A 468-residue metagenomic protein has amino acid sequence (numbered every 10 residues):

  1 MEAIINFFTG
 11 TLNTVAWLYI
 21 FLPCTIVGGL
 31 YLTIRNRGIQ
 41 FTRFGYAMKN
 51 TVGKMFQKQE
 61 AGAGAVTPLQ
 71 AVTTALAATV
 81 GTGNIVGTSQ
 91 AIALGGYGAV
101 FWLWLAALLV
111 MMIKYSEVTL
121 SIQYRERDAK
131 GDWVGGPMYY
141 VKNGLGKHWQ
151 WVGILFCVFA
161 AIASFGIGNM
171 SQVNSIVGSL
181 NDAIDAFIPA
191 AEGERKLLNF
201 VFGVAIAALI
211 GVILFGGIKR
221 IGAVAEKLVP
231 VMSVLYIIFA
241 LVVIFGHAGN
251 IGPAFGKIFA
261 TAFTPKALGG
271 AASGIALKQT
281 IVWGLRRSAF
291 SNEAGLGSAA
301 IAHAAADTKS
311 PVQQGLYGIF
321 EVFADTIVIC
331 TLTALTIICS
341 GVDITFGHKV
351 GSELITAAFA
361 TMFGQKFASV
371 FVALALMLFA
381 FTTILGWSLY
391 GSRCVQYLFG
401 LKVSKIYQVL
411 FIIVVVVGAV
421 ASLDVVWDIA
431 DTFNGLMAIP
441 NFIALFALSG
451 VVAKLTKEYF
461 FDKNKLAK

Functional and structural regions predicted by a protein language model:
M1-T82, I92-A99, V110, V416 (+1 more regions): N-terminal alpha-helical transmembrane segments of multi-pass membrane transport and channel/translocase proteins
I4-I5, R35-Q40, G83-T88, G166-I176 (+6 more regions): Transmembrane helix-loop junctions in multi-pass membrane proteins
L22-V27, G153-V158, I184-I218, V234-Y236 (+2 more regions): Transmembrane alpha-helical segments of multi-pass small-molecule transport proteins
C24-Y31, R35, I39-M48, V173-L180 (+4 more regions): Membrane-interface loop-to-helix entry segments
L32-T33, A106-G131, M138, K142-N174 (+2 more regions): Helix-loop-helix module between adjacent transmembrane segments
G38-V66, Q90-V100, M112-G146, D343-F363 (+2 more regions): Flexible loop linkers connecting adjacent transmembrane helices in multi-pass alpha-helical membrane transporters
Q59-L94, L120-M138, K142-G144, L155-A161 (+1 more regions): Alpha-helical membrane segments and immediately flanking helix-loop junctions that form or couple to the substrate/ion
Y115-R125, A129, F239-K257, P265-A272 (+2 more regions): Extracellular/periplasmic helix-exit of transmembrane alpha-helices
